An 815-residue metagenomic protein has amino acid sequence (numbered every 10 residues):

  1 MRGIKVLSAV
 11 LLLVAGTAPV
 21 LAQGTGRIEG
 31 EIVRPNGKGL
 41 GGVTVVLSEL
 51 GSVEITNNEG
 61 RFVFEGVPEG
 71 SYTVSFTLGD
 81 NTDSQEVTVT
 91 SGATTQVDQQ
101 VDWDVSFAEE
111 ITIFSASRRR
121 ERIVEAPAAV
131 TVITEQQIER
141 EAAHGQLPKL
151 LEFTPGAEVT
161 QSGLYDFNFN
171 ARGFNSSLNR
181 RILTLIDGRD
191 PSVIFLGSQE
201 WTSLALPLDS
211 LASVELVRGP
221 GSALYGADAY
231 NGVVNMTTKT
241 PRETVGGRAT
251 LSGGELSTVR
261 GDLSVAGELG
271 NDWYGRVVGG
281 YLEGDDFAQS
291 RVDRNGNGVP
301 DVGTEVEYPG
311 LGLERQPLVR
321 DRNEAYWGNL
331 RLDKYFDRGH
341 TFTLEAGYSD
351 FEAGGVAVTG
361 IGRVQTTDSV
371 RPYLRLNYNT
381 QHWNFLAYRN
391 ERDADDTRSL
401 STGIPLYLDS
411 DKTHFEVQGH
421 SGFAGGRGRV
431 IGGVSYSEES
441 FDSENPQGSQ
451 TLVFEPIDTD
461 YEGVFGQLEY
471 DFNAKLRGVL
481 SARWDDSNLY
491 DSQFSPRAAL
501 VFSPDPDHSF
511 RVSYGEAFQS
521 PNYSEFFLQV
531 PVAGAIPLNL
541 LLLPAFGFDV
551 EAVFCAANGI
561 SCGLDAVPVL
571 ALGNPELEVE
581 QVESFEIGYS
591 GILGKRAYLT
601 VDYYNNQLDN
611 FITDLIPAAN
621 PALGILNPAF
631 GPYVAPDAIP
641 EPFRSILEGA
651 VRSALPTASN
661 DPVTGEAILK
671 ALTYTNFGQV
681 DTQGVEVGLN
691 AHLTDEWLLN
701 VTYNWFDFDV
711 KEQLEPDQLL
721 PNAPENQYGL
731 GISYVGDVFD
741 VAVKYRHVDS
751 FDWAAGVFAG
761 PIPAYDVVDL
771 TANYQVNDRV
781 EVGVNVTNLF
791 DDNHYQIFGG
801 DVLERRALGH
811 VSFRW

Functional and structural regions predicted by a protein language model:
L7-A9, A266-G270, D333, P372 (+5 more regions): Conserved C-terminal beta-signal and adjacent last beta-strands/turns of outer-membrane beta-barrel proteins
V33-K38, T44, T77-G79, T90-R140: Short, acidic, small-residue-rich periplasmic hinge/interaction motif at the N-terminus of Gram-negative outer-membrane
L50-V63: Short, acidic Ser/Thr/Gly-rich low-complexity loop/linker segments typical of extracellular and cell-surface proteins
V130, P148-V193, A212: Extracytoplasmic beta-strand/coil segments of soluble accessory domains associated with Gram-negative outer-membrane
R140, I361-Y373, Y378-Q381, I404-T413 (+6 more regions): Outer-membrane beta-barrel signature, preferentially recognizing the C-terminal barrel domain of Gram-negative
R189-R218: Short acidic/polar hinge/loop motifs at secondary-structure boundaries that mediate gating or recognition
A223, N235, R242-T244, T250-S252 (+2 more regions): Periplasmic-side early beta-strands and strand-to-turn transitions of outer-membrane beta-barrels
E469-K475, Y603-L608, L615-A755, E781 (+1 more regions): Gram-negative outer-membrane beta-barrel transporters
